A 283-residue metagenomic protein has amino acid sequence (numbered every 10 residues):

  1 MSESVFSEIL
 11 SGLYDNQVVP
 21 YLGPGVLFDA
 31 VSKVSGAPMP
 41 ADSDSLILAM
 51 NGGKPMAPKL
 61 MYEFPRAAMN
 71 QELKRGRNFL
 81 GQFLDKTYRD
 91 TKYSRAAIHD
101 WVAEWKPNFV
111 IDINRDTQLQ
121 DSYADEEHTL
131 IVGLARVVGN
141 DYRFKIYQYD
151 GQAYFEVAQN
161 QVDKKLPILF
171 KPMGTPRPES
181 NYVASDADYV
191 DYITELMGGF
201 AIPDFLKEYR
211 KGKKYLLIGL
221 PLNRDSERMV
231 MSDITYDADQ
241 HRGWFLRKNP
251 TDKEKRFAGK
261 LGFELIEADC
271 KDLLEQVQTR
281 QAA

Functional and structural regions predicted by a protein language model:
M1-P20, V26-A30, D44, G53 (+3 more regions): SIR2/sirtuin-family catalytic core signature
M1-W105, L119, E127, L274: Gly/serine-rich nucleotide phosphate-binding loop at the start of the catalytic core of nucleotide/ADP-ribose-handling
G25-F28, D116-Q118, T175-P178, P221-N223: Short, solvent-exposed loop/turn segments at secondary-structure junctions
I47-Q71, V162-S180, G198-F200: Short, compositionally biased "basic patch" segments
E104, F109-P176: Extended, H/D-rich, highly charged conserved domains that either
S122-A124, E179-D188, E227-V230: A short secondary-structure junction signal
V138-Y149, S180-Y182, K253, L274-R280: Short, charged, surface-exposed secondary-structure boundary motifs
F144-V157, D188-P203: Active-site glycine-rich loop that binds ribose-phosphate moieties when present
